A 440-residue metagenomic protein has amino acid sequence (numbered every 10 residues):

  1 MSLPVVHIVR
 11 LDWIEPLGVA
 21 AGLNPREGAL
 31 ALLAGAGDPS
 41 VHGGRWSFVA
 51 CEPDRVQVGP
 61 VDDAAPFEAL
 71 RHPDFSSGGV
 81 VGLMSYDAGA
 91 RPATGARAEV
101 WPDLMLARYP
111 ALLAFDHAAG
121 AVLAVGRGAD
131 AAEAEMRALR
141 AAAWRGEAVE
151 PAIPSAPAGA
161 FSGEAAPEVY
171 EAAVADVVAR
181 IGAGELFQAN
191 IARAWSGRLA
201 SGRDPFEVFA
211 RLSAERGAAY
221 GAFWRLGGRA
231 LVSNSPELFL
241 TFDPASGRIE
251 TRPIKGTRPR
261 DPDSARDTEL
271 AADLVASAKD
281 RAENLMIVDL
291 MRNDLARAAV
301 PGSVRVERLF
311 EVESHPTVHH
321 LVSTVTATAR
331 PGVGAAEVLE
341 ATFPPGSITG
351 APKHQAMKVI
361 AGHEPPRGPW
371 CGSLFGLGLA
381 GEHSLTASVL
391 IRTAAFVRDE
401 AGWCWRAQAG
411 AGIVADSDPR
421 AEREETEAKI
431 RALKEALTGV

Functional and structural regions predicted by a protein language model:
M1-V440: Extended alpha-helical targeting/anchoring segments, especially N-terminal organellar/secretory targeting helices
